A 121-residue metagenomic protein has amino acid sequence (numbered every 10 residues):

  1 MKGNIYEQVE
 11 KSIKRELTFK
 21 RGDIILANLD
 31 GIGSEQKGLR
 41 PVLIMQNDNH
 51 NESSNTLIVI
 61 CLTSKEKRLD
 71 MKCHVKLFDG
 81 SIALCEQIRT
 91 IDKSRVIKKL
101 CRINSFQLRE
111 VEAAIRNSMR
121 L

Functional and structural regions predicted by a protein language model:
M1-L121: Conserved functional hotspots at enzyme active or ligand-binding sites that engage polyanionic ligands
